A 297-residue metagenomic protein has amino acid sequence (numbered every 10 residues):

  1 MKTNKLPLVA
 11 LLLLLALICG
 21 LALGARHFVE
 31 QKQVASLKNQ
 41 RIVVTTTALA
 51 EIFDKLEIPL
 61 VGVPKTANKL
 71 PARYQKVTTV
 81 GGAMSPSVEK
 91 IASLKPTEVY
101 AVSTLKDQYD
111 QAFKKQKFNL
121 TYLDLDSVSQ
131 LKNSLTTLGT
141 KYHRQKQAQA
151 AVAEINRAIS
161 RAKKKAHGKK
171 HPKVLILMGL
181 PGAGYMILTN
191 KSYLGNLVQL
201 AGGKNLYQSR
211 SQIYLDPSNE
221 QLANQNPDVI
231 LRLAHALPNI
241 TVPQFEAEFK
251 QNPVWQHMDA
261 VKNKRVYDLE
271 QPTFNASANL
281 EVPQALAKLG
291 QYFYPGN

Functional and structural regions predicted by a protein language model:
K2-V29: Sec-dependent N-terminal signal peptides of Gram-positive bacterial secreted proteins and lipoproteins
A35, N39-F53, Q147-A201: Basic- and aromatic-lined ligand-binding clefts that recognize polyanionic substrates
R41, K132-Y142, Q149, A153 (+2 more regions): Structured C-terminal subdomain patch of bacterial secreted/periplasmic proteins
T45-L94, E98-S103: A short, structured surface patch at a secondary-structure boundary
T46, S103, R210, L233-L237 (+1 more regions): Short secondary-structure boundary segments
T66-K69, M186-Y214: Alpha-helical, coiled-coil/dimerization segments enriched in small aliphatic residues
L70-R73, Y109-K141: Flexible loop/hinge segments that line or gate small-molecule binding clefts
V88-A101, F118, N219-R232: Proline-aspartate-enriched helix->loop->beta-strand connector
